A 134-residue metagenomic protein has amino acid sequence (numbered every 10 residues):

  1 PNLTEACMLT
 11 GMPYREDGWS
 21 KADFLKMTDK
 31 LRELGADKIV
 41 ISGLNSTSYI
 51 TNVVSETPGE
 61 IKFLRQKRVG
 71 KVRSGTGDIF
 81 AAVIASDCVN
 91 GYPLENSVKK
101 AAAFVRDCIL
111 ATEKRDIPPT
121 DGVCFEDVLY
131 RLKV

Functional and structural regions predicted by a protein language model:
P1-I61: Conserved phosphate/ATP/ADP-binding segment of small-molecule kinases
E5, G43-T47, K67-G70, A101-R106: Glycine-rich beta-alpha junction loops
M8, K71-L94: Short, small-residue alpha-helix embedded
S20, F24, T28, R73 (+2 more regions): Generic structural signal for well-ordered, non-membrane alpha-helical segments in soluble metabolic enzymes
E60-K62, D87-A101: Phosphate-handling active-site elements
I61-G75: Short pre-catalytic strand/loop immediately N-terminal to key active-site residues, enriched for Gly-Thr
E95-V134: Charged C-terminal helix
